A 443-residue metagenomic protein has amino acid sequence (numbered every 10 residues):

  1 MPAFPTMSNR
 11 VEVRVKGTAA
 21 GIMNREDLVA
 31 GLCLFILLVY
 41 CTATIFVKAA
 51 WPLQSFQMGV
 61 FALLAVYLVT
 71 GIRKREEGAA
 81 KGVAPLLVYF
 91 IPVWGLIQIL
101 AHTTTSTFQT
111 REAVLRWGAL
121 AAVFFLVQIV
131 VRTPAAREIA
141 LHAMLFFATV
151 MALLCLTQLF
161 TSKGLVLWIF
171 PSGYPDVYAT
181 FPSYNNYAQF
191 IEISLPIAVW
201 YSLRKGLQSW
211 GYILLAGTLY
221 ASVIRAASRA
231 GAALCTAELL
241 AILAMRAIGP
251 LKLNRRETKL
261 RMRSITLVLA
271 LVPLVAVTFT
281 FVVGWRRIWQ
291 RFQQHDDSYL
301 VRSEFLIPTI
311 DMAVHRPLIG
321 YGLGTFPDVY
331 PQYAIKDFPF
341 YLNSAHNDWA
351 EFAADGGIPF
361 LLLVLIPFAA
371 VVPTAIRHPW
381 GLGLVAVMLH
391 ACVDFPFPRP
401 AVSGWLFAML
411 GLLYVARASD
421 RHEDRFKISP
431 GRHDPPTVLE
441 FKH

Functional and structural regions predicted by a protein language model:
M1-M23, I310, D420-H443: Short, intrinsically disordered terminal tails adjacent to the first/last structured region
F4-R10, G21, L28-F46, Q57-L68 (+7 more regions): Alpha-helical transmembrane segments of multi-pass inner-membrane proteins
Y40-W51, A101-H102, W168-T180, L300 (+2 more regions): Juxtamembrane membrane-water interface segments that cap and precede transmembrane helices
T42-S55, I72-G78: Short, hydrophobic transmembrane alpha-helix segments
A80-Y89, L141-L145: Cytoplasmic-side transmembrane-helix entry/capping segments in multi-pass membrane proteins
T110-A113, Q294-H295: Extracellular loop and loop/strand-boundary signature of outer-membrane beta-barrel proteins
A119, L154-L165, T280-H315, I319-Y321: Aromatic-rich transmembrane-lumenal/periplasmic boundary elements in polytopic membrane proteins
S183, S303-L342, W349-F352, G356-L362: TM-adjacent membrane-interface loops and short helices in multi-pass inner/ER membrane proteins
